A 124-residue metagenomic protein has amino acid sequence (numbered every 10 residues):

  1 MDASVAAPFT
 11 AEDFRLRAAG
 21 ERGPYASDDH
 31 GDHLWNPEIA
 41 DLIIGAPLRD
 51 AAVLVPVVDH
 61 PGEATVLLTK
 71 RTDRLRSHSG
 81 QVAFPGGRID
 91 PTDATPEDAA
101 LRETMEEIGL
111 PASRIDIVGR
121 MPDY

Functional and structural regions predicted by a protein language model:
M1-A83, R88-Y124: N-terminal leader/linker segments that precede catalytic domains of diphosphate-processing enzymes
